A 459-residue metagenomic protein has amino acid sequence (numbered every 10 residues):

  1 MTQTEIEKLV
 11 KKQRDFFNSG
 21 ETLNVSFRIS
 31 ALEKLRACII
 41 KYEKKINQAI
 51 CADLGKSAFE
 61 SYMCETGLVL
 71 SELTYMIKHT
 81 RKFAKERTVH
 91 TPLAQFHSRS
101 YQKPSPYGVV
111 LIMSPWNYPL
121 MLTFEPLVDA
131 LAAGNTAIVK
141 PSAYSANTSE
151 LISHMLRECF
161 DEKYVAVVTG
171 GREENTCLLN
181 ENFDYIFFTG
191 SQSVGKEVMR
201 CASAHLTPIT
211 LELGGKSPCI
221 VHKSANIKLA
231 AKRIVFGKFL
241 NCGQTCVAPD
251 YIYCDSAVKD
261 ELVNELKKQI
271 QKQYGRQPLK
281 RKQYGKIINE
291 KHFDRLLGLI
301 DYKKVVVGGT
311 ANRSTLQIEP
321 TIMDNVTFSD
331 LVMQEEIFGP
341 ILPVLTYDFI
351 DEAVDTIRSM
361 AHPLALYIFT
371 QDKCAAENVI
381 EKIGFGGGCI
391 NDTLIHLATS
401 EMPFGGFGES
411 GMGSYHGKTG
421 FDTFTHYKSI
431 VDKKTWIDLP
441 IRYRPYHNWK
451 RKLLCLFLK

Functional and structural regions predicted by a protein language model:
M1-Y101: N-terminal Rossmann-like NAD(P)+-binding subdomain of aldehyde/semialdehyde dehydrogenases
I6, V25, E43, I227 (+3 more regions): Residues at or immediately preceding the N-termini of alpha-helices
F17, E21, R36-I39, E43 (+14 more regions): Structural signal for hydrophobic packing residues in well-ordered secondary-structure cores of soluble enzyme domains
L23-N24, I220, Q271, I318-K459: Conserved C-terminal structural/oligomerization subdomain of aldehyde/semialdehyde dehydrogenase
R28, L73, G134, V165 (+7 more regions): Residue-level signal for inorganic ion chemistry
L93-L229: Rossmann-like NAD(P) dinucleotide-binding subdomain of oxidoreductase/dehydrogenase enzymes
S149-I152, L178, V198, L262 (+3 more regions): Hydrophobic packing residues within well-ordered alpha-helices of enzyme cores
F160, S193-F328, I390, L458: ALDH superfamily catalytic-core signature
